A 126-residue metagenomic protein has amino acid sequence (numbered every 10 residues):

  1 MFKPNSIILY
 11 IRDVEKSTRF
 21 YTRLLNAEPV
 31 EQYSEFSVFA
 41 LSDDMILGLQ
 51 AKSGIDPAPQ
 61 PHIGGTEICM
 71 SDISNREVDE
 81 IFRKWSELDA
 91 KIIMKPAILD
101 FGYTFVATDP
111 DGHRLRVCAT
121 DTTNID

Functional and structural regions predicted by a protein language model:
M1-N5, E28-N75, D79-T108, A119-D126: Vicinal oxygen chelate
I11-V14: Conserved beta-strand-loop-alpha-helix junction that forms the acyl-donor binding cleft
K16-S17, E77: Short phosphate-engaging motifs
S17-T22, W85, G112: Conserved active-site tyrosine of GNAT-family acetyltransferases
